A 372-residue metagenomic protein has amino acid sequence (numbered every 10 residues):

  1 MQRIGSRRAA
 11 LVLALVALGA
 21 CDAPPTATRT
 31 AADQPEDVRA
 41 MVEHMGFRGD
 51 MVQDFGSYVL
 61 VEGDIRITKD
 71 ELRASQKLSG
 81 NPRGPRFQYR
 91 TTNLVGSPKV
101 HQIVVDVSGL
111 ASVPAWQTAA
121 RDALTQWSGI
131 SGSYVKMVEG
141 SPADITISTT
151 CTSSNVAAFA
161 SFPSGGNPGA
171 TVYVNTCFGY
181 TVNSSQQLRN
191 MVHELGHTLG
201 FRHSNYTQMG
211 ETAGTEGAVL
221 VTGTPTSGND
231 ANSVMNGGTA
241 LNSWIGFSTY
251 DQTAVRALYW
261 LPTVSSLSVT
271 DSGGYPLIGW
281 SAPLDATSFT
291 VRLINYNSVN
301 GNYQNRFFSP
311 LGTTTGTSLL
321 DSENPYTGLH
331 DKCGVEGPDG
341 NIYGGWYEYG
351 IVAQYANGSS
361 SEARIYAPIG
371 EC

Functional and structural regions predicted by a protein language model:
A17-A20: C-terminal motif of bacterial Sec signal peptides marking the signal peptidase cleavage site
P24-A115, V219-T226: Disordered inhibitory propeptide/activation segment of secreted metzincin zinc metalloprotease zymogens, centered on
V113-W116, T146-Y173, V182, G217-L220: Catalytic zinc-binding patch centered on the HExxH motif and its immediate surroundings that defines zinc-dependent
S185, R189-Y250: The catalytic-center signature of Zn2+-dependent metalloproteases
L261-D285, Y343, G358-C372: Pro/Thr/Ser/Gly-rich low-complexity, intrinsically disordered linker/stalk tracts
T290-I342: Recognizes extended acidic, P/S/T-rich segments that occur within or adjacent to Ig-like beta-sandwich modules
Y347-Y349: Hydrophobic beta-strand segments within extracellular beta-sandwich modules
